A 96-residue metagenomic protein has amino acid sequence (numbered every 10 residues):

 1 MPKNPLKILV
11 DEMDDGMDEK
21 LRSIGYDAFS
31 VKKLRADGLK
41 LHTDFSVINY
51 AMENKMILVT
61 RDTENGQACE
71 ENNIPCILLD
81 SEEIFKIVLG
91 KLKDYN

Functional and structural regions predicted by a protein language model:
P2-K3, L9-I24, F29-K33, D37-L39 (+2 more regions): Acidic, PIN/NYN-like endoribonuclease modules and their adjacent C-terminal/linker elements
I8-E12, I57-T60: Short, hydrophobic beta-strand segments that form beta-sheet elements in well-ordered domains
A51-E70: Acidic, metal-binding active-site segment of PIN/NYN-like and related structure-specific nucleases
